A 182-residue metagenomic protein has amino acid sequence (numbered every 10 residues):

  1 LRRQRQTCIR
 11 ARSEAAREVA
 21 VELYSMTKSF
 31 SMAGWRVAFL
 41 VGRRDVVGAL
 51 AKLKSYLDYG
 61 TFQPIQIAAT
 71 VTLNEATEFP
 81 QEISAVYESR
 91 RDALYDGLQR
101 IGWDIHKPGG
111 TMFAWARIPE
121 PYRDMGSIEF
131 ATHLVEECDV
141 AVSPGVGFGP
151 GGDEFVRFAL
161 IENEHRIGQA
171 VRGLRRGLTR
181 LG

Functional and structural regions predicted by a protein language model:
R3-G182: PLP-dependent class I/II
